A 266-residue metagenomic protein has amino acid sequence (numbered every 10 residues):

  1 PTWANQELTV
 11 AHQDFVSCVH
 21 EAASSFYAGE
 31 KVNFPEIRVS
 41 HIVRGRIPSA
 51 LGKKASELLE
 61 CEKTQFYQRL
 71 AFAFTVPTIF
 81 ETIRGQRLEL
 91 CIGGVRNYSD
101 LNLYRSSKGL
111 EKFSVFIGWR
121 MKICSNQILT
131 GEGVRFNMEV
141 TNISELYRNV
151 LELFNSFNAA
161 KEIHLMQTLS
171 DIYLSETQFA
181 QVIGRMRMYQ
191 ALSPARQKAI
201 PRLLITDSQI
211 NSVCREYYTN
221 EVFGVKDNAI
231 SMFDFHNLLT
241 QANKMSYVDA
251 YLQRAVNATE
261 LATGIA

Functional and structural regions predicted by a protein language model:
P1-H20, S24-K31, I37-I42: Feature for intrinsically disordered/low-complexity regulatory segments and propeptides
S25-A73: A short acidic/basic microdomain associated with nuclease active sites
A55-A266: Intrinsically disordered, low-complexity regions enriched in serine/threonine
